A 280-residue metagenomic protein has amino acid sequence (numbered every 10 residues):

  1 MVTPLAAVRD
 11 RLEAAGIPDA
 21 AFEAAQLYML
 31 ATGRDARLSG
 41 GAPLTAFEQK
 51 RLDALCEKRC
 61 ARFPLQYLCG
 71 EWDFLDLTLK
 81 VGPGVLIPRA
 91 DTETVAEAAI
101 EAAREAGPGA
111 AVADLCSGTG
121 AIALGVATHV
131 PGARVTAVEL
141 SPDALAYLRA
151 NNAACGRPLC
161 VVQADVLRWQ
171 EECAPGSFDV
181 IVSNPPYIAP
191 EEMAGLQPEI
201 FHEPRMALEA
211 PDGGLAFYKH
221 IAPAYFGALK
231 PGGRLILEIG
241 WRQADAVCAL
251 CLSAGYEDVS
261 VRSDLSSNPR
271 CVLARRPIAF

Functional and structural regions predicted by a protein language model:
M1-L44: Non-catalytic accessory regions of SAM-dependent methyltransferases
L12, A103, N152, Y225 (+1 more regions): Conserved hydrophobic residues forming the short capping helix/wall of the S-adenosyl-L-methionine
L27, R62, T92, I122 (+5 more regions): Residue-level signal for inorganic ion chemistry
M29-E101: Conserved AdoMet
T94-A194, H220: Conserved SAM/SAH cofactor-binding pocket of Class I
Y187-F217: Mobile active-site "lid"/loop adjacent to the S-adenosyl-L-methionine
D212-R275: Conserved Class I SAM-dependent methyltransferase catalytic core
I278-F280: Flexible, glycine-/basic-rich loop-and-beta segments that form/coincide with the SAM-dependent methyltransferase
